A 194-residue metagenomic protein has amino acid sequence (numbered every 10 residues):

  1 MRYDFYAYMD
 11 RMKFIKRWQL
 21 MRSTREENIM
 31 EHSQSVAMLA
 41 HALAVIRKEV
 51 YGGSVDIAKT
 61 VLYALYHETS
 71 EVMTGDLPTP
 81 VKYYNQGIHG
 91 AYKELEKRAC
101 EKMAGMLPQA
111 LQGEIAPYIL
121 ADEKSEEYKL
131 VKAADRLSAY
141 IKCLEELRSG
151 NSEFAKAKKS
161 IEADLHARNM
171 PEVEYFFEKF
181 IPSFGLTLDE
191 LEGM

Functional and structural regions predicted by a protein language model:
M1-M194: Alpha-helical, largely C-terminal catalytic domains that coordinate divalent metal ions via clustered Asp/Glu/His
